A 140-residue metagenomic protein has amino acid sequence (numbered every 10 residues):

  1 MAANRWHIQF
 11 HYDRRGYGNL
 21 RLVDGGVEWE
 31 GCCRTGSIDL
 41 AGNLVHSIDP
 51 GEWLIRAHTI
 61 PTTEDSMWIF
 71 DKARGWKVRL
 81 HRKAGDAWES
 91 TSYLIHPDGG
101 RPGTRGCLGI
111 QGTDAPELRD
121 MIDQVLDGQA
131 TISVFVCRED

Functional and structural regions predicted by a protein language model:
M1-R105, A115-D140: Cell wall/extracellular polymer interaction/catalysis modules
G109-I110: Beta-rich, blade/repeat-based domains predominating in secreted/periplasmic proteins but also intracellular
